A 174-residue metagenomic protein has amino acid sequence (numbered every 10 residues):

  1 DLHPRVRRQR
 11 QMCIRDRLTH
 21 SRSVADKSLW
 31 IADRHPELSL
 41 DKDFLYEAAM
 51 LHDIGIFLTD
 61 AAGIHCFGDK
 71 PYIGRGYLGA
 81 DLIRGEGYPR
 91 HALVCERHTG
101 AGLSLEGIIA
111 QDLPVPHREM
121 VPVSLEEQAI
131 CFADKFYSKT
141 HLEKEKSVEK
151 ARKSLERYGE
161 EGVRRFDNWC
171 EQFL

Functional and structural regions predicted by a protein language model:
D1-R10, I14: Single conserved hydrophobic/aromatic residue that forms the stacking wall/gate of nucleotide- or nucleobase-binding
D16-H20: A short, charge-rich alpha-helical start-of-domain segment used by transcription regulators
A25, L29-A32, G79-R84, R152: Amphipathic alpha-helical segments within well-ordered protein domains
E37-V148: Divalent metal-dependent catalytic cores for phosphoryl transfer on phosphate-bearing substrates
K146-R157: Short helix/strand-capping connector loops at secondary-structure junctions
R157-L174: Charged phosphate-binding loop/patch that engages nucleotide di/tri-phosphates or the phosphate backbone of nucleic
